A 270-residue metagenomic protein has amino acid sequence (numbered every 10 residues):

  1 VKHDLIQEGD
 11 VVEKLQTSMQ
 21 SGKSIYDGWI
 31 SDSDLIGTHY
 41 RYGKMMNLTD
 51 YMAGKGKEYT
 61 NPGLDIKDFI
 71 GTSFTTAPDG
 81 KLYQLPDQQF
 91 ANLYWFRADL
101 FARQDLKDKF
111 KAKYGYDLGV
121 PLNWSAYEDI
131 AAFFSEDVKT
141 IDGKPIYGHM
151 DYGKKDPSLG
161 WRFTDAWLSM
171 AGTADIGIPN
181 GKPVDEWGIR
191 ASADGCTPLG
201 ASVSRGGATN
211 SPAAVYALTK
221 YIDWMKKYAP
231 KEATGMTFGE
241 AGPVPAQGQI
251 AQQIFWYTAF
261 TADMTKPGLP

Functional and structural regions predicted by a protein language model:
V1-K2, W95, D99: Short, polar/charged alpha-helical segment
V1-K44, D50-L64, D105-A112: Conserved N-terminal structural module of periplasmic/extracytoplasmic solute-binding proteins
K2-Q7, S21-I25, K109-G119, R205-G206 (+3 more regions): A local structural motif
L5-K14, L122-A126, E232-A246: Short helix-initiation/N-cap motifs at beta->coil->alpha
D27-I30, A251-F255: Paired acidic/hydrophobic, glycine-rich loop segments that form the ligand-binding mouth/hinge of periplasmic-binding
S33-L93, D142-K144: Hinge/lid segment of periplasmic solute-binding proteins
S33-Y40, F255-L269: A ligand-binding cleft/hinge motif common to bilobed small-molecule-binding domains
A126-A132, M170-G235: Glycine-centered hinge/linker elements that transmit conformational signals in sensory and ligand-binding systems
